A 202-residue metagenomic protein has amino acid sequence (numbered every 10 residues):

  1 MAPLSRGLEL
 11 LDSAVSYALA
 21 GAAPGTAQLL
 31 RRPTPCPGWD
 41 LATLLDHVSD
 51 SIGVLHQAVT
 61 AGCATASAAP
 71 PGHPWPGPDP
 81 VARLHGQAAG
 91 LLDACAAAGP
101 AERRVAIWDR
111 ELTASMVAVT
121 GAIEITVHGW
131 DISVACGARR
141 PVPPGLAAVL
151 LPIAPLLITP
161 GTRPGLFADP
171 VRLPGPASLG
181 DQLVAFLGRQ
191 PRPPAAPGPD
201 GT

Functional and structural regions predicted by a protein language model:
M1-L10, A14-Y17, P24-P37, Q57-T202: Structured surface interface patches that mediate subunit assembly and partner/cofactor docking
L44: Extended, alpha-helix-rich binding/interface surfaces that flank or overlap catalytic cores and mediate recognition
H47-V48: Glycine-rich loop at the start of a catalytic domain that most often binds anionic cofactors/ligands
